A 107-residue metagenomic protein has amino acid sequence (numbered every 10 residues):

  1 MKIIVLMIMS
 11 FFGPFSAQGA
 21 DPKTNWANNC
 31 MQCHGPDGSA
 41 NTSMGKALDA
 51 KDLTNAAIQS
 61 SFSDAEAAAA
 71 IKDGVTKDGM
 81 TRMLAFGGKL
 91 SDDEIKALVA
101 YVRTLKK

Functional and structural regions predicted by a protein language model:
M1-A20, D93, K106-K107: N-terminal export/targeting leaders of redox proteins
I8-F11, A56, K72, L84-G87: Generic anion/oxyanion-binding catalytic loop in active/binding sites
G19-M31, F62, E66, D92: Sequence context surrounding c-type heme c attachment/ligation sites in exported
K23-D49, K72-R82, T104-K107: Periplasmic/extracellular electron-transfer cofactor-ligation site, primarily the c-type cytochrome heme-c attachment
K51-E66, A85-I95: Electron-transfer interface patches adjacent to heme c in soluble/periplasmic c-type cytochromes and di-/multiheme
A70, T76, F86-K107: C-terminal capping alpha-helices of c-type cytochrome domains
